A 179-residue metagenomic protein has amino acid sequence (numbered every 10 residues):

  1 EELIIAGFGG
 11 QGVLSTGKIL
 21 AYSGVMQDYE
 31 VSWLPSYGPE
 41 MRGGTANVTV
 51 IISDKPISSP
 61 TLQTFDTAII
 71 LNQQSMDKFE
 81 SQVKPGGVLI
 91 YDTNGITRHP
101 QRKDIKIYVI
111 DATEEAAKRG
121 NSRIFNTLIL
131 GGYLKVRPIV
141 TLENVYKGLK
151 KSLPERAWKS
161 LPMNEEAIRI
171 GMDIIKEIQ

Functional and structural regions predicted by a protein language model:
E1-Q179: Active-site cofactor/cluster-binding pocket
